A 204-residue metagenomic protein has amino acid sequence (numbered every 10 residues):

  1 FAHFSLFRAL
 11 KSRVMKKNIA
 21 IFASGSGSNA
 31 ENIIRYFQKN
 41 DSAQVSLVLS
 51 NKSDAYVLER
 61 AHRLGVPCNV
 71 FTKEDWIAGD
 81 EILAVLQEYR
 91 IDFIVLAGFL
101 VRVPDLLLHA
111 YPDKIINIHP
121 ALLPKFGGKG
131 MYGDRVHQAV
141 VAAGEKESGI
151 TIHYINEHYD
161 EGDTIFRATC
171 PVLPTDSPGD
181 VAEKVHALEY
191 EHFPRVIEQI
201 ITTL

Functional and structural regions predicted by a protein language model:
S5-R8: Intrinsically disordered, low-complexity proline-rich regions
L10-L204: One-carbon transfer enzymes
